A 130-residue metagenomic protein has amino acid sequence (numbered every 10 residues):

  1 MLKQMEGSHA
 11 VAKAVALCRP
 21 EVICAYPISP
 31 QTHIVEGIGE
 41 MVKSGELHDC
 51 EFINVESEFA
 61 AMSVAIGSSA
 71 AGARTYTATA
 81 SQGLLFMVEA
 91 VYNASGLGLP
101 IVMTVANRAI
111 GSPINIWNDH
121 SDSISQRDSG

Functional and structural regions predicted by a protein language model:
M1-Q126: Thiamine diphosphate
